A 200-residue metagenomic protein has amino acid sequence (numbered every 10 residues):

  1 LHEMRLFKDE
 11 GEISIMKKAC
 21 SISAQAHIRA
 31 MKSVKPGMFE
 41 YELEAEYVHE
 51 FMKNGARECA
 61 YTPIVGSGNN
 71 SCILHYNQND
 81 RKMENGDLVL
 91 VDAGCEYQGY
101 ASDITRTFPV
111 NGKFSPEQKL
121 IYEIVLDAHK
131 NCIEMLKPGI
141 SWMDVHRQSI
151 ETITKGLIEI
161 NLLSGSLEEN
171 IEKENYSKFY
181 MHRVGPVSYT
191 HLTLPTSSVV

Functional and structural regions predicted by a protein language model:
L1-L192, S197-S198: Active-site neighborhoods and metal-handling regions in enzymes and metal-associated proteins
